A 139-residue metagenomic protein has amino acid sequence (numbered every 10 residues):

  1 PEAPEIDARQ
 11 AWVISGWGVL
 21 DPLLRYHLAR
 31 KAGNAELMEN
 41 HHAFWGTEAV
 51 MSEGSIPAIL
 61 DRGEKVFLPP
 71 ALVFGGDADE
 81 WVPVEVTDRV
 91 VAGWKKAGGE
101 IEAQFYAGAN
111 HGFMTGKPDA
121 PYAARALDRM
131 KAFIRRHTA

Functional and structural regions predicted by a protein language model:
P1-E2, V19, L23-R62: Mobile cap/lid helix-loop segments that gate and shape the active-site cleft of serine hydrolases
P1-G18: A conserved short beta-strand
V13-W17, F74, Y106-A107: Alpha/beta-hydrolase-fold catalytic nucleophile elbow
F67, L72-G75, D79: Short beta-strand/loop motif that positions the catalytic acidic residue of the alpha/beta-hydrolase fold
P69, K95-G112: Catalytic histidine neighborhood in serine/cysteine hydrolases with alpha/beta-hydrolase-type architecture
E80-R89: Conserved alpha/beta-hydrolase "acid-adjacent" motif
A109-A123: Catalytic histidine-centered segment of alpha/beta-hydrolase-like enzymes
D119-A139: Catalytic active-site module of serine/aspartate enzymes centered on a nucleophile-bearing elbow/loop
